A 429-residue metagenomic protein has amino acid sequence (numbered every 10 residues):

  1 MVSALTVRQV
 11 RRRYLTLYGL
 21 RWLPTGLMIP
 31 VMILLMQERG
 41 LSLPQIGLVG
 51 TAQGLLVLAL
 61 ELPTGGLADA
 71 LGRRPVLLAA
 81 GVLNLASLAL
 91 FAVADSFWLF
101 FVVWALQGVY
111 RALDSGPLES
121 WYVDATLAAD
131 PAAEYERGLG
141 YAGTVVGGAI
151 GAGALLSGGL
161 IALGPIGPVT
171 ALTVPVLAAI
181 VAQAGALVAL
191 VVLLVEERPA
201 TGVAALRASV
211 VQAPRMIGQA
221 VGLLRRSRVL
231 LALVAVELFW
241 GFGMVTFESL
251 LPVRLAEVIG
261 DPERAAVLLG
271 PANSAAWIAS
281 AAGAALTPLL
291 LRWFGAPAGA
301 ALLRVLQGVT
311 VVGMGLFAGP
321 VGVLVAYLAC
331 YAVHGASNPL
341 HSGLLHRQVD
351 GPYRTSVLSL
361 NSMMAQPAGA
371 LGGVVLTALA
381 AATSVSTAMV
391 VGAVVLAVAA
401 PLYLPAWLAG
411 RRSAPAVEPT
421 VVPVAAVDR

Functional and structural regions predicted by a protein language model:
M1-R11, L194-A235, T420-D428: Juxtamembrane intracellular "pre-TM" segments in multi-pass secondary transporters
V2, G47-V49, Q53, L58-A59 (+4 more regions): C-terminal transmembrane bundle of multi-pass solute transporters/carriers
E38, I150-V176, V253, E257-D261 (+2 more regions): Transmembrane alpha-helix termini and helix-breaking/packing motifs in multi-pass membrane transporters
V82-W98, V305-G319: C-terminal ends and interior cores of transmembrane alpha-helices in multi-pass membrane transporters/permeases
V103-G147: Cytoplasmic helix-loop-helix junction between adjacent transmembrane helices in 12-TM secondary transporters
T170, G222-A282: A single, central transmembrane helix in multi-pass transporters
T170-V192, M389-P405: Symmetry-related core transmembrane helices of the 12-TM Major Facilitator Superfamily/SLC fold
A179-R207, P405-V417: Helix-loop junctions on the cytosolic side of multi-pass membrane transporters, especially the intracellular loop
